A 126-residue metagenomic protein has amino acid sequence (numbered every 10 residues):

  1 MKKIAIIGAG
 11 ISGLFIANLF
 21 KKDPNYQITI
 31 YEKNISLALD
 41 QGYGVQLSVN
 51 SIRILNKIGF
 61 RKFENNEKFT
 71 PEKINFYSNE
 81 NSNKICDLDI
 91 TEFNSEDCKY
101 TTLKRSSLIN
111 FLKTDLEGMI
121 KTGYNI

Functional and structural regions predicted by a protein language model:
M1-S12: Beta1/beta-strand and adjacent pyrophosphate-binding region of the FAD-binding site in flavoprotein oxidoreductases
I4, S48-I126: Conserved N-terminal helical subregion
I7, Y31-K33, T122: A secondary-structure boundary/capping signal
I11-S12, I35-S36, I52: Short, solvent-exposed loop/turn segments at secondary-structure junctions
L19-Q41: Glycine-rich FAD pyrophosphate-binding loop
Y43-L47: Active-site loop of classical SDR/Rossmann-like NAD(P)-dependent oxidoreductases, centered on the catalytic Tyr-X3-Lys
